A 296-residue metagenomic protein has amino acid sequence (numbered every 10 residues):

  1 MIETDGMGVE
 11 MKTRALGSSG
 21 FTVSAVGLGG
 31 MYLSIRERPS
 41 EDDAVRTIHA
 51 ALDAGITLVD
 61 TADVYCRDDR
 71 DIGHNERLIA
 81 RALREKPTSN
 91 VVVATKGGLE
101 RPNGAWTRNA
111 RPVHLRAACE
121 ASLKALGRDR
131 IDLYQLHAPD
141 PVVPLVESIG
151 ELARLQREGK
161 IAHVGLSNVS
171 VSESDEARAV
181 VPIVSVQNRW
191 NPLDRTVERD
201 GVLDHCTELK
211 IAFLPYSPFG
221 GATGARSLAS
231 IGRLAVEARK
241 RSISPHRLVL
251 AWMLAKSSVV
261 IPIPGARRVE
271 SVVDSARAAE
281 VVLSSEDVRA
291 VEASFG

Functional and structural regions predicted by a protein language model:
I2-N90: N-terminal binding-site loop/beta-alpha segment at the start of enzyme catalytic domains that lines or forms
G17-R36, A94-T107, R130, Q135: N-terminal small/glycine-rich loop or linker at the start of catalytic domains across soluble metabolic enzymes
F21-V26, G55-T57, P87-V91, R128-D132 (+4 more regions): Short, well-ordered coil/turn segments that N-cap beta-strands
I35, Y65-R67, E100-W106, T223-A225 (+1 more regions): A short acidic, helix-capping loop that chelates divalent metal ions and anchors anionic groups
R38-A51, A110-L126, S170-E176: Short, acidic/polar
P39-R46, R70-H74, L78, W106-A117 (+4 more regions): Alpha-helix N-cap and loop-to-helix initiation/capping positions
L123-P141: Active-site groove signature of glycoside hydrolases
P139-G296: Beta/alpha (TIM)-barrel catalytic core signal, keyed to glycine-rich beta->alpha loops juxtaposed to Asp/Glu that bind
